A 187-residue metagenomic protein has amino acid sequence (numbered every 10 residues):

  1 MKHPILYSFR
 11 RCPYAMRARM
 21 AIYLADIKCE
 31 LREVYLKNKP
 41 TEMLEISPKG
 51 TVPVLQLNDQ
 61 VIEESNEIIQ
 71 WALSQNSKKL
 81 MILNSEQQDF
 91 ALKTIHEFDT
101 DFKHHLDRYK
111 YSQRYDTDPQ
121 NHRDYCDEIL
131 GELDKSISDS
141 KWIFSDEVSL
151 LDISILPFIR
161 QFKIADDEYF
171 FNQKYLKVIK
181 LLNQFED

Functional and structural regions predicted by a protein language model:
M1-E128, D134, S138, I143: GST-like domain detector, emphasizing the conserved glutathione-binding G-site in the N-terminal thioredoxin-like
T41-E42, D166-N172: Short helix/strand-bridging catalytic loops that position acidic/His residues to coordinate divalent metals and engage
S85, D89, R123-D124, S149-D152 (+1 more regions): An alpha-helix initiation/capping motif
N121-C126, Q173-D187: Extended, well-ordered alpha-helical scaffold segments
I143-E168, K177, F185: GST superfamily/GST-like fold recognition
